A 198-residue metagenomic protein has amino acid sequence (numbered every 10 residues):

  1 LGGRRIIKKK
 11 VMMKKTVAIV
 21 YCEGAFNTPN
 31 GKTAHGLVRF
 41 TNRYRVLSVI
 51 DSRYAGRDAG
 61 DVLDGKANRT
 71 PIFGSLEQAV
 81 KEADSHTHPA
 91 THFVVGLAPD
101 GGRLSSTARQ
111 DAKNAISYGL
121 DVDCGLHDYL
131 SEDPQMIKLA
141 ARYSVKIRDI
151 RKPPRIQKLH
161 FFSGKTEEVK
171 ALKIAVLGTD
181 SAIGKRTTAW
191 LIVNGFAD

Functional and structural regions predicted by a protein language model:
M12-R45: N-terminal phosphate-binding or glycine-rich loops at protein starts, especially the Walker A/P-loop of NTPases
V46-R53, D123-L126: Short internal beta-strands
S52-T70: N-terminal beta-loop-helix "entrance" segment that forms/cooperates in small-molecule cofactor or anionic ligand
D64-D84, L104-A108: Glycine-rich, highly charged phosphate/nucleotide-binding loops
L104-V122: Rossmann-fold NAD(P) dinucleotide-binding segment
Y118-K173: Extreme N-terminal, non-catalytic leader segments that precede Walker-type/kinase nucleotide-binding cores
F161-D198: Walker A (P-loop) phosphate-binding motif
